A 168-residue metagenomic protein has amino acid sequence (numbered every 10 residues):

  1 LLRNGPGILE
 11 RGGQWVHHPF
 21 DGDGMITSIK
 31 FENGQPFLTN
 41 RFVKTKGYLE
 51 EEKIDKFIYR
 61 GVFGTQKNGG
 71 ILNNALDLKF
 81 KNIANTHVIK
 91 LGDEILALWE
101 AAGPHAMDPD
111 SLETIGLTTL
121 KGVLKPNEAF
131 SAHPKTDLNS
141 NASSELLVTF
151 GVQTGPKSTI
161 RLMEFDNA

Functional and structural regions predicted by a protein language model:
L1-A168: Beta-propeller domains
